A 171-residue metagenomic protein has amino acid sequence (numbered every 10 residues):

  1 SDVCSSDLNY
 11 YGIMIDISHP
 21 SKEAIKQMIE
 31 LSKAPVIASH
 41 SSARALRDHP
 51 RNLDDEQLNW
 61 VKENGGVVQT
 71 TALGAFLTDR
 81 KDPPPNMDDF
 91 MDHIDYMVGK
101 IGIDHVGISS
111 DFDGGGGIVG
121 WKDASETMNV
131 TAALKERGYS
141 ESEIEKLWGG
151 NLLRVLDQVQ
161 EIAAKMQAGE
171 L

Functional and structural regions predicted by a protein language model:
D2-S5: Short, small-residue-biased leader/transition segments that mark boundaries at the very start of proteins
Y11, L31-I37, E63-V67: Glycine-enriched alpha-helix->loop->beta-strand junction motifs that scaffold or abut catalytic
I13, S18-E23, S41-R44, L73-A75 (+1 more regions): Active-site beta-loop-alpha junctions enriched in small/polar residues
I15, H40, V68, D111 (+2 more regions): Conserved, mostly hydrophobic/aromatic
S21-A34: Distinct, well-ordered alpha-helical segments
D54-F76: Aromatic-lined glycan-binding groove of carbohydrate-active enzymes
T71-A72, K100-A124: Short acidic/histidine-rich active-site segments
K122-L171: Mid-to-C-terminal alpha-helical segments outside catalytic/metal-binding sites
